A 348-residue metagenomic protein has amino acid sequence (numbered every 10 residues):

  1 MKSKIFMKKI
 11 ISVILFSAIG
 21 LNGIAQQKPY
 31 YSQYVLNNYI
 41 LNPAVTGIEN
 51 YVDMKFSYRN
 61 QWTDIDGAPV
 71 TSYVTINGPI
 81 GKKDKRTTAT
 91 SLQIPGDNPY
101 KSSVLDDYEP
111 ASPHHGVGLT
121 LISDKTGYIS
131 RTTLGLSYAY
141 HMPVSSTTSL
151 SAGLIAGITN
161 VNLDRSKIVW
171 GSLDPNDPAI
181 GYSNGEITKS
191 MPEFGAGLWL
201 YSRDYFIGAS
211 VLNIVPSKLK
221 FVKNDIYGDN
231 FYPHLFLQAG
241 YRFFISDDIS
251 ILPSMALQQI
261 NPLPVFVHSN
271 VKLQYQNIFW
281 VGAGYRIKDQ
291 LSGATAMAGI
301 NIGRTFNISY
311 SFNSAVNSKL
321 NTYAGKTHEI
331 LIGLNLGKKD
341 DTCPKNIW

Functional and structural regions predicted by a protein language model:
I5-I19: Sec-dependent N-terminal signal peptides
L21-A25: Sec/Tat signal peptide C-region and signal peptidase I cleavage site
Q26-W348: Subset of outer-membrane beta-barrel
